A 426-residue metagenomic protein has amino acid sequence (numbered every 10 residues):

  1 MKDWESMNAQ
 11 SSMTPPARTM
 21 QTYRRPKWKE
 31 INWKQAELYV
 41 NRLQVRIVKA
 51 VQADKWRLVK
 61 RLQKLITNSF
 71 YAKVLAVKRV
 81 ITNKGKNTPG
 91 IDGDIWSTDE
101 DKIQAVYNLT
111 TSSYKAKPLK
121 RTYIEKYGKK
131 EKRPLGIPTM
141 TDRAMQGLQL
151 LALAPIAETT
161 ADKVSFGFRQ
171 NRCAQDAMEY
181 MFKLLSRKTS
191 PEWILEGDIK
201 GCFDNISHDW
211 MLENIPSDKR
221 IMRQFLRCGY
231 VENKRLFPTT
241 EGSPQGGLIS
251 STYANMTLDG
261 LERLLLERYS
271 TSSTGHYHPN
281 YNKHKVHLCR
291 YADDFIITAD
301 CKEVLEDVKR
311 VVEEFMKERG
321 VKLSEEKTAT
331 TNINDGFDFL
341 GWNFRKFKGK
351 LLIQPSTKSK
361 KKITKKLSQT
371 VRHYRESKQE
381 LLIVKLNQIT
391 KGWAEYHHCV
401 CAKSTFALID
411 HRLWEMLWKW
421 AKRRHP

Functional and structural regions predicted by a protein language model:
M1-K34, L38, S270-N280: Intrinsically disordered, low-complexity and often Lys/Arg-enriched segments
P26-G85, L151-G167: Charged boundary/loop elements
V80, A105-E131, M140, A144-L153 (+3 more regions): Reverse-transcriptase-like RNA-dependent polymerase core
N108, T160-V164, R169, D176-G336: Conserved polymerase palm-domain catalytic core
P134, T239-S243, S368-L382, G392-T405: Short, solvent-exposed helix-loop connector elements
R319-W393: A conserved non-catalytic segment of reverse transcriptases and RNA-directed RNA polymerases corresponding to the late
K403-P426: A terminal-accessory region detector
